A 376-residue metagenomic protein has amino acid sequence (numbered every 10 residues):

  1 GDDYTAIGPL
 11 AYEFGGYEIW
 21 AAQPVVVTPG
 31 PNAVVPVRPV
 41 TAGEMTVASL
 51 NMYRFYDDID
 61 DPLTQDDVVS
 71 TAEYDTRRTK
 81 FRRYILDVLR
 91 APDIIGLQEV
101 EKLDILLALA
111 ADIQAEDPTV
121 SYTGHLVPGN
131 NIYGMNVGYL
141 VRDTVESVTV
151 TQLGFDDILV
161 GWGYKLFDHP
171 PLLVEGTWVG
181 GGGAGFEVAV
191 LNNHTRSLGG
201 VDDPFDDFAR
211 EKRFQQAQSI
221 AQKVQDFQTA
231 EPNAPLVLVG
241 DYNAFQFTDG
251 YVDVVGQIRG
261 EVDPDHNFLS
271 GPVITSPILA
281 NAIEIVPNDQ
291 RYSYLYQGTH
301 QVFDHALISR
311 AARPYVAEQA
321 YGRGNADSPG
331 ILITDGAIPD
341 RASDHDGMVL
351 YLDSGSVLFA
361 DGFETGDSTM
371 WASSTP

Functional and structural regions predicted by a protein language model:
D3-A11, G240, F363: OB-fold and OB-like beta-barrel modules that bind single-stranded nucleic acids
F14, E18-G355: Divalent cation-coordinating acidic motifs and surrounding scaffolds that mediate Ca2+/Mg2+/Mn2+/Zn2+-dependent binding
G43, W371-A372, P376: Extracellular/luminal Pro/Thr/Ser-rich low-complexity repeat and linker "mucin-like" segments that act as
S356-S373: Extracellular carbohydrate-recognition regions
